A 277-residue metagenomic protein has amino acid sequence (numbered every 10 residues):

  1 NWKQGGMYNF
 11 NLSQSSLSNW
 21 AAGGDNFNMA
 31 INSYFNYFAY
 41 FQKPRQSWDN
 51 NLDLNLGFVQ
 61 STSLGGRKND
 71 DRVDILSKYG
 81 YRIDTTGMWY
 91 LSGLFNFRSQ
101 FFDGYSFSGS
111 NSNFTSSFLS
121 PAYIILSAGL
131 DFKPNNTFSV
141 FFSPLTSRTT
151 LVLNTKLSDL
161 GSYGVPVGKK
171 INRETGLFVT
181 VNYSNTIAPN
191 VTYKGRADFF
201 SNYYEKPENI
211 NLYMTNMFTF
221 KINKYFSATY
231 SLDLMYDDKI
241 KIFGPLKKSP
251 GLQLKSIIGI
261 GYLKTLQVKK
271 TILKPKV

Functional and structural regions predicted by a protein language model:
Q4-Y8, W48-L52, W89-F95, I124-L126 (+6 more regions): Transmembrane beta-strands of outer-membrane beta-barrel proteins
G6, L12, S33-F41, I75-Y81 (+7 more regions): Residues on the lipid-exposed face of transmembrane beta-strands in outer-membrane beta-barrel proteins
F10-S16, K43-R45, L54-Q60, F95-D103 (+4 more regions): Transmembrane beta-strands of outer-membrane beta-barrel pores
W20-D25, V59-G66, S110-S116, Y163-K169 (+2 more regions): Extracellular loop and loop/strand-boundary signature of outer-membrane beta-barrel proteins
D25-S33, N69-V73, S120-I124, I171-L177 (+2 more regions): Residues that define the transmembrane beta-barrel architecture of outer-membrane proteins
Q46-W48, T86-L91, T137-V140, N190-Y193 (+3 more regions): Repeated loop/turn-to-beta-strand initiation elements of outer-membrane beta-barrel proteins
G66-G176: Outer-membrane pore/translocation modules
L252-V277: Outer-membrane beta-barrel "beta-signal"
